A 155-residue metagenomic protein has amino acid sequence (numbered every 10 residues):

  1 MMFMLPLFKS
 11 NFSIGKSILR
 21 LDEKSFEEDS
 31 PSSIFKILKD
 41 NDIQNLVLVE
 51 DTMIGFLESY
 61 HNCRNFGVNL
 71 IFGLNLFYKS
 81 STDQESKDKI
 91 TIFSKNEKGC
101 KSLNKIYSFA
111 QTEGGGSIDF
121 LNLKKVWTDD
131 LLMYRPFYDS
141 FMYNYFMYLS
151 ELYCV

Functional and structural regions predicted by a protein language model:
M1-V155: Phosphodiester-processing cores and adjacent nucleic acid-binding clamps
